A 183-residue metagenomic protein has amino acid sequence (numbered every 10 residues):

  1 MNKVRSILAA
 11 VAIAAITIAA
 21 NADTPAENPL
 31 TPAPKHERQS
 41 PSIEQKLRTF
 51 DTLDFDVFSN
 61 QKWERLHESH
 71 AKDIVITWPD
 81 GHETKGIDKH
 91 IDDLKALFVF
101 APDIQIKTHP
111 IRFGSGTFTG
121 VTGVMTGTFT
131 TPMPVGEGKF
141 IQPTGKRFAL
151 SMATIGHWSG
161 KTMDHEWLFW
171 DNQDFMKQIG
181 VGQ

Functional and structural regions predicted by a protein language model:
M1-L8: Bacterial N-terminal signal peptides that target proteins for export
A9-T17: Bacterial N-terminal signal peptides
N21-Q183: C-terminal and inter-domain tail/linker signature
